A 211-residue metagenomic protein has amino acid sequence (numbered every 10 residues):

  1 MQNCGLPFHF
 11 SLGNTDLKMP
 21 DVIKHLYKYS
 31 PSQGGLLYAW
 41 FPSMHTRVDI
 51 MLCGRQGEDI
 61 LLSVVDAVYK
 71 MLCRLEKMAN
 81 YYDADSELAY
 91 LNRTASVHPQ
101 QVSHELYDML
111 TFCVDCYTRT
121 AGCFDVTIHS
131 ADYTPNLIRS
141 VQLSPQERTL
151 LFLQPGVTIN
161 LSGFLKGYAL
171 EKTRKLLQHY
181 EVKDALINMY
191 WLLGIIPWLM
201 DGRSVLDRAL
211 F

Functional and structural regions predicted by a protein language model:
Q2-F211: Mature catalytic core of soluble alpha/beta enzymes
